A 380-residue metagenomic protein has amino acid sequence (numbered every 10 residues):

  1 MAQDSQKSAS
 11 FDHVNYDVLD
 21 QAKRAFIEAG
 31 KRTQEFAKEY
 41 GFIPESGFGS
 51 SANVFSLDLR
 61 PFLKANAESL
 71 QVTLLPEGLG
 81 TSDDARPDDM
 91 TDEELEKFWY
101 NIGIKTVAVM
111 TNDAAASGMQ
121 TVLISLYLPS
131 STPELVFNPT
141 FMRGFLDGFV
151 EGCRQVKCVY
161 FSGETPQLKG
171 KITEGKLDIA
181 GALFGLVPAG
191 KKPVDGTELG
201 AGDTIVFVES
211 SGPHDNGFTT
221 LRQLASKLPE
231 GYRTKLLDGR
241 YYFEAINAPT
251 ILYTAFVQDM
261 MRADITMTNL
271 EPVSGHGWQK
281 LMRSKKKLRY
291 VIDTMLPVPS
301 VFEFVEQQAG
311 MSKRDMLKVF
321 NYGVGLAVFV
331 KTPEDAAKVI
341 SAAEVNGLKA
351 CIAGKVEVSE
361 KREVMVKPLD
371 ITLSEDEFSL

Functional and structural regions predicted by a protein language model:
A2-P44: N-terminal amphipathic/basic leader segments beginning at the initiator methionine
A2-V14, N138-V159, I172-I179, G239-Y242 (+1 more regions): Glycine-/charge-enriched secondary-structure boundary and capping motifs
D4-Q6, T81-E93, R233-Y241, K286: Gly-rich Lys/Arg/Thr-decorated short loops/hinges at beta-loop-alpha junctions or inter-strand turns that position
K38-S211, K367-P368, T372-S379: Glycine-rich phosphate/pyrophosphate-binding loop regions near the starts of catalytic domains
L70-V72, G78-S82, E230-G231, M295-E306: Acidic-glycine-rich active-site phosphate/pyrophosphate-binding loop
E96-I104, F243-L252: Active-site pocket-shaping loop/turn-to-helix segments
D178, K191-F243: Short, acidic (Asp/Glu-rich) active-site segment that either coordinates a divalent metal cofactor
G190, S211, N247-T254, P333: Active-site glycine- and acidic-residue-rich loops that bind and position anionic ligands or nucleotide-like cofactors
